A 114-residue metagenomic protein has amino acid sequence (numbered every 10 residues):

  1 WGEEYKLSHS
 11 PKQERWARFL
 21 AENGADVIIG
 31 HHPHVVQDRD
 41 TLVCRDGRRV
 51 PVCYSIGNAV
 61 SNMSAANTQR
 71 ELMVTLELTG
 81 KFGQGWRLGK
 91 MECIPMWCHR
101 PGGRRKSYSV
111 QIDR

Functional and structural regions predicted by a protein language model:
W1-S8: Short acidic, glycine-rich surface-loop motifs adjacent to enzyme active sites
E3, Q13-R18, S107-R114: Extended alpha-helical regions
P11-L72, F82: Conserved beta-sheet core of the metallophosphoesterase superfamily
A66-R114: A short C-terminal boundary segment appended to hydrolase-like catalytic domains
